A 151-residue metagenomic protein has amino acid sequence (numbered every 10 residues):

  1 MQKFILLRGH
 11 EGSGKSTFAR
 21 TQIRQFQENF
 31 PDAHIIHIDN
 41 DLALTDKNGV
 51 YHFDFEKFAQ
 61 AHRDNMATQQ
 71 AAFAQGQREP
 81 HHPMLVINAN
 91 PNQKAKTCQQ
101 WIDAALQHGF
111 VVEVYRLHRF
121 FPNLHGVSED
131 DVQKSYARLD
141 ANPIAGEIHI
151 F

Functional and structural regions predicted by a protein language model:
M1: Exposed loop/turn and edge beta-strand positions of beta-sandwich/beta-sheet ligand-binding modules
F4: Walker A (P-loop) ATP-phosphate-binding motif of ABC ATPase nucleotide-binding domains
L7: Hydrophobic anchor at the beta1->P-loop junction of P-loop NTPases
H10-E11: The conserved Walker
G14: Conserved glycine(s) of the Walker
T17-H82, H118-H125: Conserved substrate/cofactor phosphate-moiety recognition/catalytic segment in nucleotide-dependent phosphotransferases
E56, M66-M84, N90-F151: Replace "adjacent to P-loop NTPase cores in ATP/GTP-dependent enzymes" with "adjacent to NTP-binding cores
